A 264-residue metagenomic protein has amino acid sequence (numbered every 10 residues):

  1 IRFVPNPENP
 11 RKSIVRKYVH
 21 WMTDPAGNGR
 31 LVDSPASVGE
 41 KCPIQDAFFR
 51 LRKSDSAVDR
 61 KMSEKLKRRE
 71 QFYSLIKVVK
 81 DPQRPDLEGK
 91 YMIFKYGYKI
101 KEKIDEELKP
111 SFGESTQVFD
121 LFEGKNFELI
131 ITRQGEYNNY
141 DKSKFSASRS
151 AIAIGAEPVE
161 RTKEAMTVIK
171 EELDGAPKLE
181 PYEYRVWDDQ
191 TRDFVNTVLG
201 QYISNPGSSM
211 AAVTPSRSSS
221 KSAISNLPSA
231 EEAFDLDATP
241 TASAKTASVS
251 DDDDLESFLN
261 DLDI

Functional and structural regions predicted by a protein language model:
I1-V118, R185, D189: OB-fold ssDNA-binding interfaces and closely related basic DNA-contact patches used across DNA replication/repair
K12, T239-S243: Intrinsically disordered, charged low-complexity linkers and terminal tails that flank or connect structured domains
K80-S219: Compact mixed alphabeta submodule
L179-P181, A242-T246: Charged, low-complexity surface segments at secondary-structure and domain boundaries
I224-P240, V249-I264: Extended acidic low-complexity intrinsically disordered regions
